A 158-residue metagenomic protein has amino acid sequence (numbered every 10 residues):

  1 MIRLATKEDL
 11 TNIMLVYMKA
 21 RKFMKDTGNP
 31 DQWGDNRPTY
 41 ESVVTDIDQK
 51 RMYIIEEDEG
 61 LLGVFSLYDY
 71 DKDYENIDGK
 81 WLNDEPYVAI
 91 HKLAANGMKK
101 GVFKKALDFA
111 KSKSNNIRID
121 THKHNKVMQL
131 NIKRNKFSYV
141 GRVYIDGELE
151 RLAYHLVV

Functional and structural regions predicted by a protein language model:
M1-L15: A short beta-loop-alpha structural element at the N-terminal edge of CoA-dependent acyl/N-acetyltransferase catalytic
K22-E41: Conserved GNAT-fold acetyl-CoA-binding loop/helix
S42-I54: A short helix-loop-beta-strand connector motif used in the catalytic cores of GNAT acetyltransferases and, in some
I54, G60-D69: Conserved beta-strand in the GNAT
S66-M98: Conserved acyl-donor/pantetheine-binding loop and adjacent beta-alpha core of acyl/acetyltransferases and related
A95-S112, Q129-R134: Conserved acetyl-CoA-binding loop-helix of GNAT-fold acetyltransferases
S112-H124: Conserved GNAT acetyl-CoA-binding A-motif
D120, S138-L152: Conserved catalytic-core motifs of GNAT/GCN5-like acyltransferases
